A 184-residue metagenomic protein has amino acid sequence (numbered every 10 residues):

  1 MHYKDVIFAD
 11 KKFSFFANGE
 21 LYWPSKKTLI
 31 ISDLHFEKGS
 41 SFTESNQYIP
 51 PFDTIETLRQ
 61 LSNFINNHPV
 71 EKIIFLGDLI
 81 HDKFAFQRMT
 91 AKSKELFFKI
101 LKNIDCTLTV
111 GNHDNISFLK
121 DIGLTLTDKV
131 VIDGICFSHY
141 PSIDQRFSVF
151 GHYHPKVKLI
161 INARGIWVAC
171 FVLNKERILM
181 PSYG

Functional and structural regions predicted by a protein language model:
M1, T28-S32, G184: Metallo-beta-lactamase
D5-E20, T109-C136, P141: Extended active-site neighborhood of metal-dependent phosphoesterases/phosphodiesterases
A17-F36: Conserved beta-strand hairpin/beta-sheet module of binuclear metal-dependent hydrolase folds, prominently
N18, L34, D78, N112 (+3 more regions): Fold-independent oxyanion-binding glycine-rich loops and adjacent beta-strand/coil segments at enzyme active sites
P24-K27, N67-E71, K102-D105, S142-F147 (+1 more regions): Short glycine/proline-enriched coil/turn segments at helix->beta-strand junctions
L29-S32, K38-I132: Core catalytic region of metal-dependent phosphoesterases/phosphodiesterases, especially metallo-beta-lactamase-like
F36-K38, I143-D144: Short, surface-exposed beta-strand-loop junctions and turns on beta-sheet-rich folds
T125-G184: Conserved beta-sheet core of the metallophosphoesterase superfamily
